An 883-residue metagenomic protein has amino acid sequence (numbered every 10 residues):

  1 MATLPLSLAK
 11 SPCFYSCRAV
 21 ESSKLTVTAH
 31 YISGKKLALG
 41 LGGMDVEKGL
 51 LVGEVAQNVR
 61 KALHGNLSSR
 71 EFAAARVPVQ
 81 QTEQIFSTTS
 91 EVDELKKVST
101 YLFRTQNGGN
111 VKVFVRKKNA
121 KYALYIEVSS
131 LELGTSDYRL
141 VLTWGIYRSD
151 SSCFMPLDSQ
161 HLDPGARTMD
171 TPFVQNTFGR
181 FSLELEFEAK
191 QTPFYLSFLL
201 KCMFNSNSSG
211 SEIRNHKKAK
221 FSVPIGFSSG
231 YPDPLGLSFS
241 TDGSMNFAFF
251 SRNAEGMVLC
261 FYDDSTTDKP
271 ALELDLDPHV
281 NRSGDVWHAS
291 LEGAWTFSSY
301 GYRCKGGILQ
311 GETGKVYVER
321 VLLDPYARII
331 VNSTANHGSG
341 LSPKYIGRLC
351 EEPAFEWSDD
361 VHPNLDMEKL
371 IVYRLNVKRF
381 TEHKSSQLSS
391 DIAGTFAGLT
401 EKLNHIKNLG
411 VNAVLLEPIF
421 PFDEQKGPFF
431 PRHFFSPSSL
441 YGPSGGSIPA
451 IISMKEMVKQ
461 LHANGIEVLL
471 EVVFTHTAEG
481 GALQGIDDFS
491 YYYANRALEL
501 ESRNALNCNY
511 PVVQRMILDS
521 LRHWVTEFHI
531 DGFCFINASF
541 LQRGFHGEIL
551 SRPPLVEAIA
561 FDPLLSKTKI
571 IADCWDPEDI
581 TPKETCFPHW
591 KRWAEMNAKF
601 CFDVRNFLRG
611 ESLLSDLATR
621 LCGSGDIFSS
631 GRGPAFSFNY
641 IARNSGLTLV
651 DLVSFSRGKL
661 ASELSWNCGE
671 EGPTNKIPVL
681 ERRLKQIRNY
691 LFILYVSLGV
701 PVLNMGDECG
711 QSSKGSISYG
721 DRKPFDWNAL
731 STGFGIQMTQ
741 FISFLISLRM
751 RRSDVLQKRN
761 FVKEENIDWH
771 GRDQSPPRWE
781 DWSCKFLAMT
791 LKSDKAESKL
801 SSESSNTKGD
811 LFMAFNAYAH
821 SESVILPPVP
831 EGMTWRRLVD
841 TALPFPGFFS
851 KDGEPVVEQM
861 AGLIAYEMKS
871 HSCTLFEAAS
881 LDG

Functional and structural regions predicted by a protein language model:
M1-E54: N-terminal chloroplast transit peptides
A2-T3, S7-K10, V46, N58-N110 (+14 more regions): Carbohydrate-interacting/catalytic domains
S130, R139-H161: Structured recognition/catalytic domains enriched at protein termini, typified by the LPMO catalytic fold at the mature
L142, F249, Y302, L375 (+11 more regions): Conserved, mostly hydrophobic/aromatic
I330, L341, F545, S551-S712 (+6 more regions): Conserved alpha/beta catalytic core and glycan-binding cleft of carbohydrate-active enzymes
P363-N364, N376-G532, N537-L564: Substrate-binding/active-site clefts of carbohydrate-active enzymes
F380-E382, F422-Q425, T475-L483, C534 (+8 more regions): Flexible loop/turn segments at secondary-structure boundaries
T400-N408, V458, L521-V525, V556-A560 (+5 more regions): Non-transmembrane alpha-helical segments in soluble domains of secreted/periplasmic/extracellular proteins
